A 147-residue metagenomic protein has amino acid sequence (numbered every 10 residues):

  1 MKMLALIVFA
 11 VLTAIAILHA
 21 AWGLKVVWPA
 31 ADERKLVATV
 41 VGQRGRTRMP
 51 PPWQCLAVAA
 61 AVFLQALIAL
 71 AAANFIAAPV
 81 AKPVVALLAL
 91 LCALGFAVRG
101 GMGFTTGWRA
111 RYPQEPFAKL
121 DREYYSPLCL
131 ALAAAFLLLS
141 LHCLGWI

Functional and structural regions predicted by a protein language model:
K2-G23: N-terminal signal-anchor transmembrane alpha helix
A10, K35-A73, L90-L94, V98: Core segments of alpha-helical transmembrane spans in multipass integral membrane proteins
A16-A57, F75-I76, A110-P116: Interfacial loop at the N-terminal end of multi-pass membrane proteins
A60-V62, P127-L137: Hydrophobic cores of alpha-helical transmembrane segments in multi-pass inner/ER membrane proteins, independent
A72, F136-I147: Juxtamembrane boundary at the C-terminal end of a transmembrane helix
A73-K82, P113, W146-I147: Membrane-interface helix termini and inter-helical loops of multi-pass transporters
V85-L91, E115-L132: Individual transmembrane alpha-helices with interfacial aromatic-anchor signatures
R99-P113: Transmembrane alpha-helical segments of integral membrane proteins
